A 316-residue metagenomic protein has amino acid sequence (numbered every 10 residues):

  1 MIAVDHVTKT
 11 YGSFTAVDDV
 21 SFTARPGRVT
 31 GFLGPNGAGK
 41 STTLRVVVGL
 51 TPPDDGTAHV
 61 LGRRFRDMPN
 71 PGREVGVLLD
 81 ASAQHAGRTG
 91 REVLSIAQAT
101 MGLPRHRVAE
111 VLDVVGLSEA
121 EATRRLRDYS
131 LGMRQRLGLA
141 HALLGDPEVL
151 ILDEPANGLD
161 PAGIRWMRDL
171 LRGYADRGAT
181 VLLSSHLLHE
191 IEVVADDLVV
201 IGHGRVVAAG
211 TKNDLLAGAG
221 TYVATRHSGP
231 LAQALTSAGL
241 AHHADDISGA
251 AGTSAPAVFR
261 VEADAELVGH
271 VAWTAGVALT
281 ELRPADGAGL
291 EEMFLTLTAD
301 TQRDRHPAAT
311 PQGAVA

Functional and structural regions predicted by a protein language model:
I2-V4, K9-L183, L188-H189, V193-G202: ABC transporter nucleotide-binding domains
S41, R105, T123, R134 (+4 more regions): Structural motif corresponding to alpha-helix initiation and N-cap regions
F65, R91, L188, S228-G229 (+2 more regions): Alpha-helix N-cap/helix-start and coil->helix boundary motif
M68, A142, L215, M293 (+1 more regions): Residues that scaffold the ATP/ADP-binding catalytic core of kinase and kinase-like folds
S118, G229, H242, S248-A251 (+3 more regions): Extracytoplasmic/periplasmic regions of membrane proteins
L126, L188, G249, D286-G287: Conserved beta-strand edge residues that scaffold enzyme active sites
M167-E262: ABC transporter nucleotide-binding domain
R260-A316: C-terminal coupling/interaction segments
